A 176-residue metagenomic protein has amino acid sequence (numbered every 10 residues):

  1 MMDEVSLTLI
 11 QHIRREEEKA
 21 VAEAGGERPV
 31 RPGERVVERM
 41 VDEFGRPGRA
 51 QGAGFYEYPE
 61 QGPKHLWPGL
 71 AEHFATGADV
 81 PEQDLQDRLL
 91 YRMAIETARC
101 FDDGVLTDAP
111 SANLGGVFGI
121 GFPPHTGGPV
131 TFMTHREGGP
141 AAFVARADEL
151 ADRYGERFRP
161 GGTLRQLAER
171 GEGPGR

Functional and structural regions predicted by a protein language model:
M1-R176: N-terminal glycine-rich phosphate-binding loop for ADP-containing cofactors
